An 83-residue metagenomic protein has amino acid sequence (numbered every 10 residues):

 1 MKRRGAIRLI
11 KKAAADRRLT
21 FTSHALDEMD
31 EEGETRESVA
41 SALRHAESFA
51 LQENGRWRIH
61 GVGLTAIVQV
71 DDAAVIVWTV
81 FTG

Functional and structural regions predicted by a protein language model:
M1-G83: Ribonuclease/tRNase effector modules and their secretory precursors
